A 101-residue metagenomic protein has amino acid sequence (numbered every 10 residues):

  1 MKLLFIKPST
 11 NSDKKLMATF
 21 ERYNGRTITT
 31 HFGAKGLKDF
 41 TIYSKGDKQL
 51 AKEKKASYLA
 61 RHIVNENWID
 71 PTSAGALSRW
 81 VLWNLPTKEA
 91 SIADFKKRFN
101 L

Functional and structural regions predicted by a protein language model:
M1-L101: Arg/Lys-rich, low-complexity, intrinsically disordered basic segments
